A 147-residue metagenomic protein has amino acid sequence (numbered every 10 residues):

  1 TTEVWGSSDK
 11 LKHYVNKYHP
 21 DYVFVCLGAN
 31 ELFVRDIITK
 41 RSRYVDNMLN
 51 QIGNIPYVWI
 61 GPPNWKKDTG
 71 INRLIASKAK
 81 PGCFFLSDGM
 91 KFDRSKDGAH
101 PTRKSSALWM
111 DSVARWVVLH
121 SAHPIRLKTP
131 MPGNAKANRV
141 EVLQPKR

Functional and structural regions predicted by a protein language model:
T1-R43, N64-G70: Conserved SGNH/GDSL esterase-like catalytic core that processes O-acyl groups on lipids and polysaccharides
S8-K12, S42-L49, N72, A76 (+2 more regions): Extracytoplasmic/secreted envelope proteins and their assembly/folding machinery, especially bacterial periplasmic
K17-Y18, L49-N54: Short, conserved loop/helix-junction motifs that constitute active-site signature segments in enzyme catalytic cores
V23, P56-Y57: Hydrophobic/aromatic residues located in beta-strands of well-ordered beta-sheets within soluble catalytic
V34-M48, K91-R103: Contiguous hydrophobic segments
Y57-G61, D68-A99, K104-Q144: Extracellular serine-dependent O-acyl
